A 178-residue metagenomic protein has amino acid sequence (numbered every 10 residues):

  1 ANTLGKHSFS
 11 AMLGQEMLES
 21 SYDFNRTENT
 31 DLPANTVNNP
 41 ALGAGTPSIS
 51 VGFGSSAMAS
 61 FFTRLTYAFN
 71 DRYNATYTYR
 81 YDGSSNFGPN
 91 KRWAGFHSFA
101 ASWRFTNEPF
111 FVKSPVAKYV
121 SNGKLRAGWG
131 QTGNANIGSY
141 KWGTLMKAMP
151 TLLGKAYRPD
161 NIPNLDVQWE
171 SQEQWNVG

Functional and structural regions predicted by a protein language model:
A1-G178: Extracellular/periplasmic, surface-exposed regions of secreted and cell-surface proteins
